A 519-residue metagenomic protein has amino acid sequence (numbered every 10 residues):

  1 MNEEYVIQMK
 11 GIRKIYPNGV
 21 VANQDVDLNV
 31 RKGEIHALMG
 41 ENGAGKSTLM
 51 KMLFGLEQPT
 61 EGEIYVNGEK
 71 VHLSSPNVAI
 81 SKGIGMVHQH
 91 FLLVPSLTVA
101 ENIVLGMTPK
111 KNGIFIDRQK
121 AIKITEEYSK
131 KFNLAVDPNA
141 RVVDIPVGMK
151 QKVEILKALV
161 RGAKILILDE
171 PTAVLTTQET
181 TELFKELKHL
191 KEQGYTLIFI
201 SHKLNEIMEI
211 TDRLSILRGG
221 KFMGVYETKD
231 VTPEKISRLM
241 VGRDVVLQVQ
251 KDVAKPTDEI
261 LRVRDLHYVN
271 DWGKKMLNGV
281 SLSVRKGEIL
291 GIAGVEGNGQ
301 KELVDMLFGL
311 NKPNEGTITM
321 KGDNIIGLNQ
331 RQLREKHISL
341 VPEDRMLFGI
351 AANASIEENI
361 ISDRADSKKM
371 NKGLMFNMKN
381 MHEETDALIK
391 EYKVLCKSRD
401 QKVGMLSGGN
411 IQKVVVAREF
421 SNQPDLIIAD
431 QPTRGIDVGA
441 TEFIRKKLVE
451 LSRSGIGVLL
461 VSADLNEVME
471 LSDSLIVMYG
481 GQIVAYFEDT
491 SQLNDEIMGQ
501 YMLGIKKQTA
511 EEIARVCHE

Functional and structural regions predicted by a protein language model:
N2-E519: Glycine-rich phosphate-binding loops of nucleotide-dependent enzymes
